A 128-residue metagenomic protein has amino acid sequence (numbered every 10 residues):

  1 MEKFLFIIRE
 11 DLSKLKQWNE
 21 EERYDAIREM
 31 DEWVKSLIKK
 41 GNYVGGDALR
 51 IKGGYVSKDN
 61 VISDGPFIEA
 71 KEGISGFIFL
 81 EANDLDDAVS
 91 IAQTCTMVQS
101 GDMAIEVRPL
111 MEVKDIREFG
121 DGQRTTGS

Functional and structural regions predicted by a protein language model:
M1-S128: Conserved, structured core segments of small domains
